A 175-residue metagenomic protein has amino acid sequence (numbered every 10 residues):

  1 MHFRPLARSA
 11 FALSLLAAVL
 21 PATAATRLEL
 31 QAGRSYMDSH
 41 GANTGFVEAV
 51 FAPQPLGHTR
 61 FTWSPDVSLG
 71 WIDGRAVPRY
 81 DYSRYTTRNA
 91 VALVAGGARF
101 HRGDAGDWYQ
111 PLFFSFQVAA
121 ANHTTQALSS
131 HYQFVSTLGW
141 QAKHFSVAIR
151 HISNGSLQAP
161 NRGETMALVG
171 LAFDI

Functional and structural regions predicted by a protein language model:
M1-T26, I175: Cleavable N-terminal export/targeting peptides
S14, L20, S39, P55-G57 (+5 more regions): Generic marker of residues within folded, mature protein domains
A22-V77, M166-D174: Short glycine/proline- and aromatic-enriched beta-strand/turn motifs that initiate or cap beta-hairpins
T26, L69-R75, Y132-I175: Predominantly the C-terminal beta-signal and adjacent terminal strand-loop region of outer-membrane beta-barrel
L28-A32, W63-L69, G96, L112-V118 (+3 more regions): Membrane-embedded beta-strand positions of outer-membrane beta-barrel proteins
S35-G45, G74, R88-A90, N122-Y132 (+1 more regions): Solvent-exposed loop/turn segments connecting transmembrane beta-strands in outer-membrane beta-barrel proteins
E48-H123: Gram-negative (and chloroplast) outer-membrane scaffold detector with strong preference for beta-barrel transmembrane
